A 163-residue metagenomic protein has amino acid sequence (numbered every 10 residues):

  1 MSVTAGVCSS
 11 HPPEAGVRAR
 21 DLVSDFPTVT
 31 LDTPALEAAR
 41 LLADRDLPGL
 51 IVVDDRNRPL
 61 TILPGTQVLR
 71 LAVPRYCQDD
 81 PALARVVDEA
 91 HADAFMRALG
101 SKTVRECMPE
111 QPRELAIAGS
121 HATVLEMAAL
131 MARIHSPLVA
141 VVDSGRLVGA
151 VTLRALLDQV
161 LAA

Functional and structural regions predicted by a protein language model:
M1-A163: Tandem CBS (Cystathionine beta-synthase) repeat/Bateman regulatory domains
